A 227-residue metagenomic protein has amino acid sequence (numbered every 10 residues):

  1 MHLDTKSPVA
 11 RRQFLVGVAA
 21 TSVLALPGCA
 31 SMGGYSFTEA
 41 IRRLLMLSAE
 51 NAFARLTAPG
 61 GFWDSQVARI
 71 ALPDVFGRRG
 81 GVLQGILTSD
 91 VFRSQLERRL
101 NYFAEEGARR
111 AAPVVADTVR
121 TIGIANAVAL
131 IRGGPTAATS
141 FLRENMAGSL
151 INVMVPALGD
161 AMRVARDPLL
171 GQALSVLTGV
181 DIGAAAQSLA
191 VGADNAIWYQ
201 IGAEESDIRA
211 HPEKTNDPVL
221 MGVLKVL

Functional and structural regions predicted by a protein language model:
M1-A10, G17-P27: N-terminal secretory signal peptides
M32-R99: N-terminal Sec/ER secretory leader and immediately downstream segment of secreted/extracellular precursors
L56-V67, V115-I122, N126-I131, V153 (+4 more regions): Surface-exposed patches in mature extracellular/periplasmic domains of secreted proteins
Q95-A157: Mid-length scaffold segments of soluble, non-membrane domains
S149, V153-G192: An amphipathic alpha-helical core segment
A196-L227: A cross-kingdom marker for long, charged
